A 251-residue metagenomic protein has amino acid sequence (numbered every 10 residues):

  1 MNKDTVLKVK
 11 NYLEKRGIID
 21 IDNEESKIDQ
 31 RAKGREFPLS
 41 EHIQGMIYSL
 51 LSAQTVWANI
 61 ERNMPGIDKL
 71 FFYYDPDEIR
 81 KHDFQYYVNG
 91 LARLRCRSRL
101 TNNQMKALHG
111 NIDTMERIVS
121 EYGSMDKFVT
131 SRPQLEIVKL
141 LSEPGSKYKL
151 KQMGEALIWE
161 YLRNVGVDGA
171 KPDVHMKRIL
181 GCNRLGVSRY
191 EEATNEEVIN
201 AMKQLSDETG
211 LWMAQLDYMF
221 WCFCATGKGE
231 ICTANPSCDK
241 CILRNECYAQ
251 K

Functional and structural regions predicted by a protein language model:
M1-G34, S40, M105-I112, E121-K251: C-terminal accessory module of base-excision DNA glycosylases/AP lyases that mediates lesion recognition and DNA
M1-K106: Structure-specific DNA junction-binding interface
